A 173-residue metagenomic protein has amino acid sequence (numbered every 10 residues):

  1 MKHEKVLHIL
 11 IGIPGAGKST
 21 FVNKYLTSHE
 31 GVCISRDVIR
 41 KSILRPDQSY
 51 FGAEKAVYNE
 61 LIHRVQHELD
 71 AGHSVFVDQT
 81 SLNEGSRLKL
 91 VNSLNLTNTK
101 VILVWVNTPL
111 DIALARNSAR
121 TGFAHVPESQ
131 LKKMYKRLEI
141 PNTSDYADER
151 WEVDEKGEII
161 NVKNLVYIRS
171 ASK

Functional and structural regions predicted by a protein language model:
K2-I11, A16-S19, K24-V32, V38 (+1 more regions): Conserved GTP-binding G-domain of TRAFAC-class P-loop NTPases and closely related GTPase folds
A16-H73: Conserved substrate/cofactor phosphate-moiety recognition/catalytic segment in nucleotide-dependent phosphotransferases
C33-R36, V57-E60, K100-L103, P127-L131: Glycine-rich loops and low-complexity Gly/Arg-rich segments that provide flexible linkers or classic glycine-based
S42, E84-G85, L110-D111: Short secondary-structure capping/turn micro-motifs that flank functional sites
R45, R87-L88, A113-L114: Short Asp/Glu-rich motifs
F51-I102, V106: Glycine-rich phosphate-binding loop used to anchor ATP phosphates in small-molecule kinases, encompassing both
